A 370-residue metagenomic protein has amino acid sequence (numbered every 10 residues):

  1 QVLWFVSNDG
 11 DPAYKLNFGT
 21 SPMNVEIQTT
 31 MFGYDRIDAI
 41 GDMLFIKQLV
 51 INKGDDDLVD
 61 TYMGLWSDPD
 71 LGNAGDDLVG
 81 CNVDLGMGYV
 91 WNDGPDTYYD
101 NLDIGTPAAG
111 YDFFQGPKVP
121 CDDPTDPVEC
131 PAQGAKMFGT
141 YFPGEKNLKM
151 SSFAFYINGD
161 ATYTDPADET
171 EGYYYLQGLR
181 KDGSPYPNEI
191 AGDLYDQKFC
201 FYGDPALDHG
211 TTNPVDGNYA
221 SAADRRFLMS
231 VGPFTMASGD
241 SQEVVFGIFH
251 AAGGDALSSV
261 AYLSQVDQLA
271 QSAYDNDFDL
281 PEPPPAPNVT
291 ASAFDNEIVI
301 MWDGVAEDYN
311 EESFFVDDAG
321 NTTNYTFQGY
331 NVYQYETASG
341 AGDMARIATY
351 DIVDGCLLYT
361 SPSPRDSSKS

Functional and structural regions predicted by a protein language model:
Q1-S361, R365-S368: Extracellular/surface-associated beta-sandwich interaction domains
